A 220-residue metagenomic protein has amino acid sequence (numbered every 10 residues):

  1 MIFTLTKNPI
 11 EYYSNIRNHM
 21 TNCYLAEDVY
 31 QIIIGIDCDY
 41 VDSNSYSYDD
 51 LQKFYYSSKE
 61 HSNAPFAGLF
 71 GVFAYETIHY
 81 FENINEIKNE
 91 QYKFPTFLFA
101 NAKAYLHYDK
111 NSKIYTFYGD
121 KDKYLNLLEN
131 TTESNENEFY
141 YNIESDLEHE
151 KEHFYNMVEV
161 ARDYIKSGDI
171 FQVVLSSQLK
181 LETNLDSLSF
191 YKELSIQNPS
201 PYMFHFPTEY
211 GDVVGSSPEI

Functional and structural regions predicted by a protein language model:
M1-I220: Extended alpha-helical targeting/anchoring segments, especially N-terminal organellar/secretory targeting helices
